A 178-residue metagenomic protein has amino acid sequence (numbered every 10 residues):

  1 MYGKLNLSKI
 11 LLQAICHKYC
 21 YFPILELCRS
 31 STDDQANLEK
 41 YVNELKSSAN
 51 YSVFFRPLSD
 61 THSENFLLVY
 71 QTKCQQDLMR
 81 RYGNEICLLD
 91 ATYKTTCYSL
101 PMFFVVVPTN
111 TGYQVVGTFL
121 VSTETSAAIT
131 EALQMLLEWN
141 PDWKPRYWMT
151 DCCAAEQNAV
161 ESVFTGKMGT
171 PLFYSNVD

Functional and structural regions predicted by a protein language model:
M1-D178: DNA-binding interface regions
